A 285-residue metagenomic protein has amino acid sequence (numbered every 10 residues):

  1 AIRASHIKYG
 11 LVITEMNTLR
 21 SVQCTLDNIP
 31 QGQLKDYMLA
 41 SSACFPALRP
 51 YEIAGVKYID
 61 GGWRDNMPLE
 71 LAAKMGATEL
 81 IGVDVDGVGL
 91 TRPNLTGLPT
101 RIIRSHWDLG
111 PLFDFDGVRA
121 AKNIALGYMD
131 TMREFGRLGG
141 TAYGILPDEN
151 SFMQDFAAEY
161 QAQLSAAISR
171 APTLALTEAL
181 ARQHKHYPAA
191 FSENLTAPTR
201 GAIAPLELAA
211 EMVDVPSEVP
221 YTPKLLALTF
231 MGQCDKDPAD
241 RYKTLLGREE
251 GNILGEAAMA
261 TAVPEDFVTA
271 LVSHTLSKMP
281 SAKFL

Functional and structural regions predicted by a protein language model:
A1-L285: Patatin-like phospholipase
